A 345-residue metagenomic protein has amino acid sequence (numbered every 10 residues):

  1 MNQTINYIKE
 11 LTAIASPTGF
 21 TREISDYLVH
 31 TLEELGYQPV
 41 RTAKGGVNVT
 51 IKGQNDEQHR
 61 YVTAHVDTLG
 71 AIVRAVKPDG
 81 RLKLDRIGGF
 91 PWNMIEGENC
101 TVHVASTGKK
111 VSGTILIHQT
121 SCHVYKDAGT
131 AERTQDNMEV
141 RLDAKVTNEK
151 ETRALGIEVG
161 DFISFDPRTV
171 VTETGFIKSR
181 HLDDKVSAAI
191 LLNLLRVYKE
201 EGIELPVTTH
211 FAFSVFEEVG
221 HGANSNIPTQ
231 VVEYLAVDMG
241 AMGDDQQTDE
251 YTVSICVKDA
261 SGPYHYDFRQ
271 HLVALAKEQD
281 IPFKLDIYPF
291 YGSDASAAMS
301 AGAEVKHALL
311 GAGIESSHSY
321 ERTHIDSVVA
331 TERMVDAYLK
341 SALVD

Functional and structural regions predicted by a protein language model:
M1-D345: N-terminal hydrophobic/helix-forming segments and targeting peptides
